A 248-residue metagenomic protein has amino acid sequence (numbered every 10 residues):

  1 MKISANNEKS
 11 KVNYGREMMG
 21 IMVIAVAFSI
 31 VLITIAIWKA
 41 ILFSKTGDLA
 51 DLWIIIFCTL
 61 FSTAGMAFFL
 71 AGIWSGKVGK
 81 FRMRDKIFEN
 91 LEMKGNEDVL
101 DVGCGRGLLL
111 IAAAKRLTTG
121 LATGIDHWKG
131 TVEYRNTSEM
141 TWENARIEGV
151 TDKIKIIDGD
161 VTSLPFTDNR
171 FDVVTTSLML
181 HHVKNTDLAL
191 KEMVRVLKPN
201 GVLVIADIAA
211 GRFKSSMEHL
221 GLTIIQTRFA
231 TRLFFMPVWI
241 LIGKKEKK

Functional and structural regions predicted by a protein language model:
M1-L60: N-terminal auxiliary segments of SAM/dcSAM-dependent transferases
R16-I21, D51-L52, A64-I87: Class I SAM-dependent methyltransferase Rossmann-like catalytic core, especially the SAM/SAH-binding loop
K94, G159-V174: A short acidic, Gly/Pro-enriched loop at the edge of an enzyme's catalytic core that lines a small-molecule cofactor
G95-G105, T123: Conserved class I S-adenosyl-L-methionine
R106-T118: Conserved SAM-binding loop of SAM-dependent methyltransferases across substrates and taxa, primarily the Class I
D187-P199: A short glycine-rich, Lys/Arg-flanked "PGG" loop and its adjoining helix->strand segment in the class I
N200-D207: Conserved beta-strand signature within the Rossmann-like core of class I S-adenosyl-L-methionine
L220-L222, Q226-K248: Core SAM-dependent methyltransferase catalytic element
